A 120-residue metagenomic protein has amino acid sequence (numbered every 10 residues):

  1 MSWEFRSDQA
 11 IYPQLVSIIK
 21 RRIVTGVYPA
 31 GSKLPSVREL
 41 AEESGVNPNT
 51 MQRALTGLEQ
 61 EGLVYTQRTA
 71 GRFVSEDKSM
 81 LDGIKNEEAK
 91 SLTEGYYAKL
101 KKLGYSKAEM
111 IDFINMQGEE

Functional and structural regions predicted by a protein language model:
M1-K33, E39, E87-E120: Extreme N-terminal segment that seeds HTH/winged-HTH DNA-binding domains in transcriptional regulators
V27-Y28, G57, G62-L63: Short hinge/loop at the helix->beta-strand junction immediately C-terminal to the helix-turn-helix recognition helix
K33-S44, L58: A short alpha-helical element within helix-turn-helix/winged-helix DNA-binding domains across DNA-binding proteins
L34, T66-V74, S79: Short, Lys/Arg-rich nucleic-acid/phosphate-binding segment
S44, K78-S79, E120: Short secondary-structure transition/capping segments
S75-E87, E94: A surface-exposed regulatory interaction patch that couples sensing to output across bacterial transport/metabolic
